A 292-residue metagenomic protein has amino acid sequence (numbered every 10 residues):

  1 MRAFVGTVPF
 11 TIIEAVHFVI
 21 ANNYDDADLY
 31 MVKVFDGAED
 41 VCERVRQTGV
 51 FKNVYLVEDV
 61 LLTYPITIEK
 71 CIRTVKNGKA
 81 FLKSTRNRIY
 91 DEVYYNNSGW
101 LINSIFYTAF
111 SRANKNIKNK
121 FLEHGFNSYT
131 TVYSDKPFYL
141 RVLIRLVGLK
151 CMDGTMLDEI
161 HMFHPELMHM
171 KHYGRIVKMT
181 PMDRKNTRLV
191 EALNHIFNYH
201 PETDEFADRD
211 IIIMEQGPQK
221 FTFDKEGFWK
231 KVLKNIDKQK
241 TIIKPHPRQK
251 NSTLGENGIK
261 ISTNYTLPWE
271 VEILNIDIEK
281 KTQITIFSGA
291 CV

Functional and structural regions predicted by a protein language model:
M1-F4, T63-K70, I213-K220, K250-Y265: Glycine-rich phosphate-binding "P-loop"
M1-T7, L29-M31, I89-N97, M162 (+3 more regions): Short hydrophobic beta-strand segments
F4-D153, C291: Active-site and donor-binding regions of nucleotide-sugar-utilizing enzymes
T11-E14, F221-G227, E270-L274: Active-site-adjacent loop/helix micro-motif of nuclease/hydrolase catalytic cores
V19-A21, L82-R86, I196-A207, N275: Short boundary motifs at domain starts and secondary-structure transition points
H124, Y129-R209: A nucleotide-sugar donor-handling region in carbohydrate enzymes
H195-F197, P201, A207-P245, Q249: Conserved catalytic-core segment of nucleotide-activated headgroup transferases in glycan assembly
P247-V292: Donor nucleotide-activated moiety binding/catalytic core segment of transferases that use nucleotide-activated donors
